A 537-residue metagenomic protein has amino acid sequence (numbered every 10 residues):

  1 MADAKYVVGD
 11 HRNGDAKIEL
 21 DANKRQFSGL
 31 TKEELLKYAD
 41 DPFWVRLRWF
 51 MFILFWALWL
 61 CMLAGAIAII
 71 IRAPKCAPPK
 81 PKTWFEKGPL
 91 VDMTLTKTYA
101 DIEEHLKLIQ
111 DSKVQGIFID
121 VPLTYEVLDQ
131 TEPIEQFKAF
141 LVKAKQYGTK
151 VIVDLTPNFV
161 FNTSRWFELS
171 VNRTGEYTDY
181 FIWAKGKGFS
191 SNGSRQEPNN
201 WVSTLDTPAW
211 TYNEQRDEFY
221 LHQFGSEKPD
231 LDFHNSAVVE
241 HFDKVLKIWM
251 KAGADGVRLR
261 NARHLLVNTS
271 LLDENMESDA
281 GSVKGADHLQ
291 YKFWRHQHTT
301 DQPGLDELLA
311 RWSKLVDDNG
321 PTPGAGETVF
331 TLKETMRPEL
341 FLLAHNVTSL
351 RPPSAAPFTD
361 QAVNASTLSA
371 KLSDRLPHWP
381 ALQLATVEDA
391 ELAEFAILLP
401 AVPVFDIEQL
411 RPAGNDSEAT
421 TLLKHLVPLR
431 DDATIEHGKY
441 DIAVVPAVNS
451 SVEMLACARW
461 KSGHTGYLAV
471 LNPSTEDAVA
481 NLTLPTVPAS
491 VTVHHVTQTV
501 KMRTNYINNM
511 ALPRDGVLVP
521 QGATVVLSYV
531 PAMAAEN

Functional and structural regions predicted by a protein language model:
M1-F118, Y125, Q130, K138-A144 (+5 more regions): Carbohydrate-interacting/catalytic domains
A2-K247, K251, R263-F341, N537: Acidic/aromatic-lined carbohydrate-recognition and catalytic surfaces of CAZymes acting on diverse glycans
N172-T178, T348-A355: Structural recognition of alpha->loop->beta junctions
T178-W183, K284-H288, A356-A362, V496-V500: Short, surface-exposed, polar/charged, turn-prone segments marking secondary-structure boundaries
